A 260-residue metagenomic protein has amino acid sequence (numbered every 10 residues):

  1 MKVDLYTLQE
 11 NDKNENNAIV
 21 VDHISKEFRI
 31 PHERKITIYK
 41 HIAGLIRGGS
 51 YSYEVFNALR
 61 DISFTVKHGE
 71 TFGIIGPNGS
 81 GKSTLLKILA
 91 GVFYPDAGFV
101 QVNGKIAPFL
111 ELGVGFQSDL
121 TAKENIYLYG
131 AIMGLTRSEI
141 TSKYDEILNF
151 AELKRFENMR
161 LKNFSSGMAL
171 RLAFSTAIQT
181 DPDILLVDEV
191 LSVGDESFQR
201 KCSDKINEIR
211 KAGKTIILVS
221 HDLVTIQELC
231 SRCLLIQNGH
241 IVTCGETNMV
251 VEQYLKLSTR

Functional and structural regions predicted by a protein language model:
M1-A58, T247-R260: Pre-NBD coupling/linker segments of ABC/ABC-like ATPases
Y39-R47, Y127, E139-F156: Conserved ABC ATPase "signature" region
I75-P77: The feature captures the beta-strand-to-loop junction immediately N-terminal to the Walker
S220-H221: H-loop/switch region of ABC-family ATPase nucleotide-binding domains
I226-E228: A short, surface-exposed alpha-helical micro-motif characterized by mixed small hydrophobic and charged/polar residues
N238-G239, Y254: Conserved ABC ATPase "signature" C-loop
